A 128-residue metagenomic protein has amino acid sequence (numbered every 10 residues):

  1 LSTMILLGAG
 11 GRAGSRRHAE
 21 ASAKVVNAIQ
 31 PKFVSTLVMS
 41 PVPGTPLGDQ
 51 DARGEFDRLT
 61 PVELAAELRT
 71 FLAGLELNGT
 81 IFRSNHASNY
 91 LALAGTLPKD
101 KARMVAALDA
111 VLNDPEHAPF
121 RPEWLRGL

Functional and structural regions predicted by a protein language model:
L1-L6: Radical SAM/AdoMet-radical enzyme domain recognition
L7-A28, L68: Catalytic cores of alpha/beta
K24-L128: Auxiliary Fe-S-binding modules of radical SAM enzymes
